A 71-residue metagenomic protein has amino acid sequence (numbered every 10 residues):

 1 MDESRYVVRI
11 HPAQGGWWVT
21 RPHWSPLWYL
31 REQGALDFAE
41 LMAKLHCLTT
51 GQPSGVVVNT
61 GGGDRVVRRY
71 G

Functional and structural regions predicted by a protein language model:
M1-D2, G71: Absolute protein N-terminus
D2, E32-K44: Charged, amphipathic alpha-helical segments
D2-S25: Short aromatic-glycine-(Arg/Gly/Cys) micro-motifs in beta-strand/loop hairpins
R5-V7, A39, G55: Low-complexity, intrinsically disordered short peptide segments enriched in small/polar/basic residues
W18, Y29, V66-R68: Short acidic, gly/pro-rich beta-turn/loop elements at beta-sheet edges and active-site/ligand-binding grooves
R21-L36: A short, exposed loop/beta-hairpin motif centered on an aromatic-Gly-Thr core
L48-G71: Short, mixed-charge low-complexity intrinsically disordered segments
